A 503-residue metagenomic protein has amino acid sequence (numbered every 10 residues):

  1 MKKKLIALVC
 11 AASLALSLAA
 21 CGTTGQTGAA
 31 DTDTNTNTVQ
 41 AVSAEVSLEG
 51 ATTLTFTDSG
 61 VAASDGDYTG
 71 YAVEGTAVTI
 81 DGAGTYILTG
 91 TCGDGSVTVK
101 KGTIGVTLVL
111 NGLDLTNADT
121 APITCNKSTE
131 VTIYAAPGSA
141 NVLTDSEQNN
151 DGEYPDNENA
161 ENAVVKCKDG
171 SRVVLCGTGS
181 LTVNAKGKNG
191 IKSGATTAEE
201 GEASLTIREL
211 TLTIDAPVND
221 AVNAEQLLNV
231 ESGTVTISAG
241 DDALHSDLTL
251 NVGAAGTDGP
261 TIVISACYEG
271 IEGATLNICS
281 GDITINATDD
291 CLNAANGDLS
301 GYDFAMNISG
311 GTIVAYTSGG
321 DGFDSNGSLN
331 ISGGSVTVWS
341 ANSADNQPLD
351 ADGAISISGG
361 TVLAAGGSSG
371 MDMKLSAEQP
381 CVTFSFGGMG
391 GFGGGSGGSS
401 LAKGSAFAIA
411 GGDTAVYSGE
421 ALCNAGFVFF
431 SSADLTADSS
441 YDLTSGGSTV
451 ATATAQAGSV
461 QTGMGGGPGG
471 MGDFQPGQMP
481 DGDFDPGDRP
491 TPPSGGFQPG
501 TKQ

Functional and structural regions predicted by a protein language model:
K4-S17, C21-Q503: A composition-driven surface/loop motif
